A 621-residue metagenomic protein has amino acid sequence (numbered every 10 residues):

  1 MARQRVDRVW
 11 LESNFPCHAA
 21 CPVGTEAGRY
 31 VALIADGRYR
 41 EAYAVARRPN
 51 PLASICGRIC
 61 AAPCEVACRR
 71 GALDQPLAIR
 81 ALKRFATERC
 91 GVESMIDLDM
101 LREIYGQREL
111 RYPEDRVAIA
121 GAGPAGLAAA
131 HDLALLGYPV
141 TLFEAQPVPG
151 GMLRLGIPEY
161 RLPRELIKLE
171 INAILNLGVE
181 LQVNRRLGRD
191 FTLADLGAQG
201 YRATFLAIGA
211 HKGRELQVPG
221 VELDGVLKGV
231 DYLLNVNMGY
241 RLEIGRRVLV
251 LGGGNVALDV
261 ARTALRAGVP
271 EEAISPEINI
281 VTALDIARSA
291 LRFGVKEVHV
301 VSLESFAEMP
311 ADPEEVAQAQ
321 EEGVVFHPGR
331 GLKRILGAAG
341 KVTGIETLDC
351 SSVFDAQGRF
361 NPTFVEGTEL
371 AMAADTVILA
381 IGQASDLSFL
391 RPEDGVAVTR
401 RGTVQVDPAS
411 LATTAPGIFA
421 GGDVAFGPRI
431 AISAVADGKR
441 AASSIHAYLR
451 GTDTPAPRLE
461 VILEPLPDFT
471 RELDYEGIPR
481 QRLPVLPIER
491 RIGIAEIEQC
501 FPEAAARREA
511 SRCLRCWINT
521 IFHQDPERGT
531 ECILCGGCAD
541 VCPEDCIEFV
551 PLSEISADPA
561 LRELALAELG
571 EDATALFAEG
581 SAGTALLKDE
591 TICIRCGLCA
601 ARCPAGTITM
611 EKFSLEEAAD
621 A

Functional and structural regions predicted by a protein language model:
M1, R5-V9, A317, E321-E322 (+4 more regions): Mid-to-C-terminal Rossmann-like scaffold of FAD/NAD(P)H-dependent oxidoreductases
L11, F15-D36, G57-A86, V148 (+7 more regions): Iron-sulfur cluster-binding cysteine motifs and their immediate structural context in ferredoxin-like electron-transfer
A19, V23-A35, Y39-E109, L175 (+5 more regions): Glycine/serine-rich phosphate-binding loop and adjoining beta1-alpha1 elements at the start of nucleotide-handling
G24-A35, Y43-A46, A72, P76-R80 (+7 more regions): Beta1-alpha1 glycine-rich phosphate/pyrophosphate-binding loop at the start of Rossmann-like nucleotide-binding domains
T87-L110, L169-R189, G213-S289, V398-A415 (+1 more regions): Glycine-rich dinucleotide-binding loop and its adjacent helix/turn
R111, D115-A120, K168-V218, R334-E346 (+4 more regions): Feature captures the FAD/FMN-dependent oxidoreductase FAD-binding
D224-V248, G254, I335, D355-P428: FAD-site-proximal beta/loop scaffold in flavoenzymes
S275-N279, A283, G421-L449: A conserved FAD-binding loop/helix module that cradles the flavin
